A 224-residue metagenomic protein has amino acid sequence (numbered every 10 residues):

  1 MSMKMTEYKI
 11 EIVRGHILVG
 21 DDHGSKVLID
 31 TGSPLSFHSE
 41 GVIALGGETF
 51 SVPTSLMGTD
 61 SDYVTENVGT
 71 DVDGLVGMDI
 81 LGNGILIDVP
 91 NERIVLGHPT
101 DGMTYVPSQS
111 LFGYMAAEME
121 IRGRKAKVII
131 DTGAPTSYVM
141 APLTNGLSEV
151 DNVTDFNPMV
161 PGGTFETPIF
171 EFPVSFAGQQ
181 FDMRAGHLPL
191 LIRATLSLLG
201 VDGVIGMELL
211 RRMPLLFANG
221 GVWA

Functional and structural regions predicted by a protein language model:
M1-A224: Pepsin/retropepsin-fold aspartyl endopeptidases
